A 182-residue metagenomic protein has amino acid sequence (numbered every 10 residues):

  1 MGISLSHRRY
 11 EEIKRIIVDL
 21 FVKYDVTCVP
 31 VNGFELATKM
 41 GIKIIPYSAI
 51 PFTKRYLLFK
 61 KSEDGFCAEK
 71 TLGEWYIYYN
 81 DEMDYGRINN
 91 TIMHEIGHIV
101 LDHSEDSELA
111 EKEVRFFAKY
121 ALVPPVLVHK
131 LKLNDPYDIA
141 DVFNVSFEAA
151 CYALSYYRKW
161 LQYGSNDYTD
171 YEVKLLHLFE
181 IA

Functional and structural regions predicted by a protein language model:
M1-A182: Active-site hotspot residues in diverse enzymes, especially metal/ion-binding acidic/histidine motifs
